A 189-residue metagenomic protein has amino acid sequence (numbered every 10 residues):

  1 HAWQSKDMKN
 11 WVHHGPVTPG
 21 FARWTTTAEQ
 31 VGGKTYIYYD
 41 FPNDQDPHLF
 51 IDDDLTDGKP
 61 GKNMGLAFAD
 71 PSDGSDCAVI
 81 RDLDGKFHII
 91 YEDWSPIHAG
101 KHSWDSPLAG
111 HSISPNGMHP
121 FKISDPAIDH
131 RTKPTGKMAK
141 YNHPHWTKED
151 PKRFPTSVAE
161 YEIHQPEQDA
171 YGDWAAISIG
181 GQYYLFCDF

Functional and structural regions predicted by a protein language model:
H1-E167, S178-F189: Beta-rich carbohydrate-recognition and catalytic domains
E167, Y171-D173: Donor nucleotide-activated moiety binding/catalytic core segment of transferases that use nucleotide-activated donors
